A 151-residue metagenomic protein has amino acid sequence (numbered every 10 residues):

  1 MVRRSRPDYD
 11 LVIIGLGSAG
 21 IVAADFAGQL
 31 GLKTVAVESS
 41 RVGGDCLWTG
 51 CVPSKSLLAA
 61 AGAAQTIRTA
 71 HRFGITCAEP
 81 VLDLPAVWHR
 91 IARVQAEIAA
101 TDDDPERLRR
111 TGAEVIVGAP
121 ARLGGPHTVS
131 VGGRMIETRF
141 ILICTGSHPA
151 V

Functional and structural regions predicted by a protein language model:
V2-Y9, D25-L32, V37-V151: Glycine-rich flavin
G15-A19, S39-S40: Glycine-rich Rossmann-fold phosphate-binding loop(s) that bind the pyrophosphate of adenine dinucleotide cofactors
V22: Short alpha-helical segment within the catalytic ATP-binding CA
